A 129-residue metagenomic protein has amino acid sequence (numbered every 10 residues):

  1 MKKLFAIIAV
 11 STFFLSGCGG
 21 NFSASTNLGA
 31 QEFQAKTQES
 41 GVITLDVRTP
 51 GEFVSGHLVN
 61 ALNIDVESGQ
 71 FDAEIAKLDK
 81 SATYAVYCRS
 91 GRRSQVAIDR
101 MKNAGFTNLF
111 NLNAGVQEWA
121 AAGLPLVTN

Functional and structural regions predicted by a protein language model:
K2-I8, F13-V42, G51-T83, R92-N129: Rhodanese-like catalytic fold shared by cysteine-dependent sulfurtransferases and DSP/PTP-type phosphatases
T44-D46: Structural scaffold elements adjacent to functional motifs in cytosolic proteins
Y87: Short, surface-exposed ligand- or partner-binding patches at beta-edge/loop junctions that are enriched in aromatics
